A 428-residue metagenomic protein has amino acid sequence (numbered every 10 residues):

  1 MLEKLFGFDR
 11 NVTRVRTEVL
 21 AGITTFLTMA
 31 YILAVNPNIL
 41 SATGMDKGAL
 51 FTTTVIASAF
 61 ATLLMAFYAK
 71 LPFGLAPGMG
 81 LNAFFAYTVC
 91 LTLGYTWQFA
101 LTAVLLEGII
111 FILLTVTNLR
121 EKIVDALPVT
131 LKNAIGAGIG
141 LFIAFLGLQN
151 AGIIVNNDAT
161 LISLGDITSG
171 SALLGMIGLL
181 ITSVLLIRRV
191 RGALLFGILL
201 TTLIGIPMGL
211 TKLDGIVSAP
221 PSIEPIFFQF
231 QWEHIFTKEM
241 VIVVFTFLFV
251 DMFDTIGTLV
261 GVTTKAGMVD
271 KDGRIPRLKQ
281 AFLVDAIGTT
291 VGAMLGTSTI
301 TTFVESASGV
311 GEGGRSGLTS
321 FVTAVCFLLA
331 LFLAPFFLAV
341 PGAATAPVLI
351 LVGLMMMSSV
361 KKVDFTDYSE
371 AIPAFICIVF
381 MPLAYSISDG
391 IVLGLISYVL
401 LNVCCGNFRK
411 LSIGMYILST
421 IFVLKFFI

Functional and structural regions predicted by a protein language model:
M1-A49, S163-L164, F196-K279, T420-L424: Helix-loop-helix hairpins and the membrane-proximal interhelical loops of multi-pass alpha-helical transport proteins
L2-N36, A57, G78-Y87, L91-I139 (+1 more regions): Helix-loop-helix junctions within the multi-pass membrane cores of secondary transporters/permeases
I23-A30, F60-L63, F67, L148 (+3 more regions): Hydrophobic/aromatic residues within the transmembrane alpha-helices of Major Facilitator Superfamily
N38-A49, V89-F99, M240-V241, P341 (+1 more regions): Helix-coil boundary and interhelical linker segments in multi-pass alpha-helical membrane proteins
G44-L63: Loop-to-helix transition at the N-terminal end of transmembrane alpha-helices
A59-M79, I110: Juxtamembrane transmembrane-helix boundary signature
L93-L203, P207, T211, F321-I428: Membrane-embedded alpha-helical modules
